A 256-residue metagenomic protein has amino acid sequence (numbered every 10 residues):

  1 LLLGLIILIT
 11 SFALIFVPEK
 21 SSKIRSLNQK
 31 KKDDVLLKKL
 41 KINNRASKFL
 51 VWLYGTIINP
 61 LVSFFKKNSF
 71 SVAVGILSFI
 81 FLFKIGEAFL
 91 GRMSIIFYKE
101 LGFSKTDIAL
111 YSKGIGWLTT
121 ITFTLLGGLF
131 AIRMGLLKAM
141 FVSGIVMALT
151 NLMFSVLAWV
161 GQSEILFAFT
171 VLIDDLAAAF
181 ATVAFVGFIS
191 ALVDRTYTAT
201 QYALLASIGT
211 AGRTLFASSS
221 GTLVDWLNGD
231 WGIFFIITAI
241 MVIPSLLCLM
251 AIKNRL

Functional and structural regions predicted by a protein language model:
L1-I85, F89, K105, L247-L256: Intracellular loop-helix junctions on the cytosolic face of multi-pass helical membrane proteins
L1-L5, S219-P244: A membrane-interface helix-boundary motif in multi-pass transporters
F81, L110-L118, I145, L172 (+2 more regions): Transmembrane alpha-helical cores of Major Facilitator Superfamily
R92-A109: Short amphipathic helix-loop junctions that connect adjacent transmembrane helices in Major Facilitator Superfamily/SLC
K105-T106, R195-L205: Loop-to-transmembrane helix entry/capping segments in MFS-fold secondary transporters and related SLC/MFSD carriers
T122-A139, V224-D225: Helix-to-loop junctions at the C-terminal end of transmembrane segments in multipass secondary transporters
I145-Q162: C-terminal ends and interior cores of transmembrane alpha-helices in multi-pass membrane transporters/permeases
A179-D194: Intracellular juxtamembrane helix-capping segments at the cytosolic ends of symmetry-related transmembrane helices
